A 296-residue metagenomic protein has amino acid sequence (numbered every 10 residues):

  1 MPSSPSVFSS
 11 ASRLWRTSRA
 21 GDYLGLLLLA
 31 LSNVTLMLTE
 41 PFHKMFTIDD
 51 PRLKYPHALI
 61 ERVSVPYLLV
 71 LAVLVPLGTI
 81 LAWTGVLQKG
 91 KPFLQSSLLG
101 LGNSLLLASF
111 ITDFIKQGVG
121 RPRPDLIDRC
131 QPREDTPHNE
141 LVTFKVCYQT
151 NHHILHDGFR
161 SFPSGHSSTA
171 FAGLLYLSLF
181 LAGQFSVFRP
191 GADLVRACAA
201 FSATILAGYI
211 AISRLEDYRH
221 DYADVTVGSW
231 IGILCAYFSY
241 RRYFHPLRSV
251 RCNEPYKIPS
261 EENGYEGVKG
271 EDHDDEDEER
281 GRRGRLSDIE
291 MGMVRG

Functional and structural regions predicted by a protein language model:
M1-G100, F114-I127, Y148, H153-I154: N-terminal transmembrane-helix/juxtamembrane module of multi-pass inner/ER membrane proteins
S9-W15, T112, V119, A192 (+2 more regions): General helical secondary-structure elements
G25-K44, V65-K89, S104-Q117, R160-F162 (+3 more regions): Membrane-embedded alpha-helices of multi-pass membrane proteins, especially ion channels and transporters
Q95, G100, E134-D272, D277-R283 (+1 more regions): Membrane-embedded catalytic cores of phosphoryl/pyrophosphoryl-handling enzymes
C130-P132: Short linear loop/turn motifs
